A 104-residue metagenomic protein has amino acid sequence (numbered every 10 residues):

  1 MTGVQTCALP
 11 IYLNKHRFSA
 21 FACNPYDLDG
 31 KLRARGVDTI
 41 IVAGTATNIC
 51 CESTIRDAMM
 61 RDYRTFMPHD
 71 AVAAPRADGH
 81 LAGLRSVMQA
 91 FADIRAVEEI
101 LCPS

Functional and structural regions predicted by a protein language model:
V4-S104: Active-site-adjacent betaalpha module
